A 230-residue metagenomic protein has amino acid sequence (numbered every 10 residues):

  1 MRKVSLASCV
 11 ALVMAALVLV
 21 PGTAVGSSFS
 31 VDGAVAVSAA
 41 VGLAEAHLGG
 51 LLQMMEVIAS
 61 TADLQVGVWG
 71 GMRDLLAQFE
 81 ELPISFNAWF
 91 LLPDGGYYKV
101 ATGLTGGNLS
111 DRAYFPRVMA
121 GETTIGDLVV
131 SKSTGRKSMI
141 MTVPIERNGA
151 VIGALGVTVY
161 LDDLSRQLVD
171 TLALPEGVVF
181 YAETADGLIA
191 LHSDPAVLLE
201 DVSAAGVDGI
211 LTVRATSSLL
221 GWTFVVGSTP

Functional and structural regions predicted by a protein language model:
C9-V18: Bacterial N-terminal signal peptides
L19-A36, A150: N-terminal membrane-insertion alpha helix
V31-E122: Extracytoplasmic/periplasmic sensory segments of membrane signal-transduction proteins
W69-I84, A154, T158-V197: Solvent-exposed, extracytoplasmic
L92-G103, E183, G187-D194, V213-R214: Amphipathic coiled-coil signal-relay and dimerization helices
Y97-T158, A215-T216: Extracytoplasmic/periplasmic ligand-binding sensor regions of membrane-associated signaling proteins
Y114-T123, L188, A196, S203-D208: Soluble sensory domains of the PAS superfamily and closely related sensory modules
D194-P230: Extracellular/periplasmic juxtamembrane segments that couple receptor/chemosensory ectodomains to their
